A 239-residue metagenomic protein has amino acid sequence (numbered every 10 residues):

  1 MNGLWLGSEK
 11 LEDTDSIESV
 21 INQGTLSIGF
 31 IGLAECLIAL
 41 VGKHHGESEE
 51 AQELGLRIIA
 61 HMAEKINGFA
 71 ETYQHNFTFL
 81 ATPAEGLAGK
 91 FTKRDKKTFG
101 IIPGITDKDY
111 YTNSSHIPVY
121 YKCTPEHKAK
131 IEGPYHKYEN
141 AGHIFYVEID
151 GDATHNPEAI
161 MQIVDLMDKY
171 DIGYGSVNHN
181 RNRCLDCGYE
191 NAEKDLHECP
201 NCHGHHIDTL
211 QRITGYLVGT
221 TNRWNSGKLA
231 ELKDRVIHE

Functional and structural regions predicted by a protein language model:
M1-E239: Long, C-terminal-biased catalytic regions of enzyme "large/alpha" subunits
